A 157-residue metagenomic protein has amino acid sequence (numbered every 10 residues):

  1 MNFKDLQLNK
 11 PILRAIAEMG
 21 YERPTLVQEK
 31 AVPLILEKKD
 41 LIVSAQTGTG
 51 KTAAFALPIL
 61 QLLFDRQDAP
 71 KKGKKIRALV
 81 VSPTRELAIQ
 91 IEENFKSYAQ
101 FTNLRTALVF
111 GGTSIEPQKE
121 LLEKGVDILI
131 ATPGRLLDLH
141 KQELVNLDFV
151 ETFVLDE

Functional and structural regions predicted by a protein language model:
M1-S44: Conserved pre-motif I regulatory segment
D5, P11-R14, E18, K71-K141 (+1 more regions): Conserved nucleic-acid-binding Ia/Ib motif block in the N-terminal RecA-like helicase ATPase lobe
E22, D40, G50-T52, T113-S114 (+2 more regions): Gly/Ser/Thr-rich beta-alpha loop segments that engage phosphate groups in nucleotides
P24-L26, P33-L34, P58, I76 (+2 more regions): Proline-centered helix-kink/hinge sites
E29-L41, T52-K71, I89, N94-S97 (+1 more regions): Walker A/P-loop NTP-binding motif
L34-I35, L121, V145: Conserved alpha-helical segment in the helical subdomain of ABC-type ATPase nucleotide-binding domains
A45-T49: The conserved Walker
L155: Conserved P-loop NTPase nucleotide-binding/switch module
